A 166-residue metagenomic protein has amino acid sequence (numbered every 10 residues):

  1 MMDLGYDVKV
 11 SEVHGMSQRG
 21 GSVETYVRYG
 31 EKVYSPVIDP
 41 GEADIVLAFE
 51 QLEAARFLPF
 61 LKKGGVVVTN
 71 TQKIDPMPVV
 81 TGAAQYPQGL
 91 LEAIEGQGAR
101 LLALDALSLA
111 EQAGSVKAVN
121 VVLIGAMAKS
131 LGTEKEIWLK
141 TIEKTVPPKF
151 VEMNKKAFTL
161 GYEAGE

Functional and structural regions predicted by a protein language model:
M1-E166: Active-site cofactor/cluster-binding pocket
